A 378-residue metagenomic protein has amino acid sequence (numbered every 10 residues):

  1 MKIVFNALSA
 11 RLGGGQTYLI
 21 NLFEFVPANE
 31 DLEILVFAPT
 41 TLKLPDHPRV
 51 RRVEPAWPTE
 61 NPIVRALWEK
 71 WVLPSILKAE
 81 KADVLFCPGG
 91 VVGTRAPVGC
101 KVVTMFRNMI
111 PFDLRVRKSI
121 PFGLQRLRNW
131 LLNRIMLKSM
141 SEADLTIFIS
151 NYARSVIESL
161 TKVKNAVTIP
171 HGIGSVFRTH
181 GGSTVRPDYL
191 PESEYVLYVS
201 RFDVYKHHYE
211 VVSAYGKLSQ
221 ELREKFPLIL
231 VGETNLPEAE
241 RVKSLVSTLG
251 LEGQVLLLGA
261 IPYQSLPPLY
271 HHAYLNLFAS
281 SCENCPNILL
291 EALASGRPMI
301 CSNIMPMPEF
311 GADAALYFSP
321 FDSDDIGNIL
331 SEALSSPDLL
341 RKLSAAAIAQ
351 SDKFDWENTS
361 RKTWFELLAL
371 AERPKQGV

Functional and structural regions predicted by a protein language model:
Q16-E24, D203-K217, E240, D324: A conserved mid-protein helix/loop that constitutes part of the nucleotide-sugar donor-binding site
F37-L42, I173, P227-R241, G259: Glycosyltransferase donor-sugar binding loop
P74-S75, Q125-T146: Membrane-proximal helix-turn-helix segments that form the acceptor-binding/catalytic region of lipid-linked
L77, M140, A260-I261, P268-A273: Short alpha-helical donor nucleotide-sugar binding micro-motif in glycosyltransferases
P237-A239, E252-P262, L269, L316-Y317: Active-site donor-binding acidic/aromatic loop of nucleotide-activated sugar and phosphosugar transferases involved
S281: Aromatic "clamp/platform" in nucleotide-sugar-dependent glycosyltransferases that forms part of the donor/acceptor
A294, P298-C301: Short hydrophobic beta-strand element within catalytic cores of glycosyltransferases and related nucleotide-activated
L316-D324, E332-P337: Conserved acidic donor-binding segment of nucleotide-sugar-dependent glycosyltransferases
